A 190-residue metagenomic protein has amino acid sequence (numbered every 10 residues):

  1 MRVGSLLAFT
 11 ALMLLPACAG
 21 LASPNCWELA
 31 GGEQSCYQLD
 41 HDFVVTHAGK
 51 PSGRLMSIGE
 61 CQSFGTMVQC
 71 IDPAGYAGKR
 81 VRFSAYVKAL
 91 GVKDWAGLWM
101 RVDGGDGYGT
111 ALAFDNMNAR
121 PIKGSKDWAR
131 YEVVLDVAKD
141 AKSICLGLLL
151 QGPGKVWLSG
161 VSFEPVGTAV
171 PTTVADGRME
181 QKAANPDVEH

Functional and structural regions predicted by a protein language model:
M1-S5: Positively charged n-region of N-terminal signal peptides that target proteins for export
L7-A17: Bacterial N-terminal signal peptides
C18-H190: Extracellular and organelle-lumenal recognition/adhesion modules and their flexible linkers in secreted
